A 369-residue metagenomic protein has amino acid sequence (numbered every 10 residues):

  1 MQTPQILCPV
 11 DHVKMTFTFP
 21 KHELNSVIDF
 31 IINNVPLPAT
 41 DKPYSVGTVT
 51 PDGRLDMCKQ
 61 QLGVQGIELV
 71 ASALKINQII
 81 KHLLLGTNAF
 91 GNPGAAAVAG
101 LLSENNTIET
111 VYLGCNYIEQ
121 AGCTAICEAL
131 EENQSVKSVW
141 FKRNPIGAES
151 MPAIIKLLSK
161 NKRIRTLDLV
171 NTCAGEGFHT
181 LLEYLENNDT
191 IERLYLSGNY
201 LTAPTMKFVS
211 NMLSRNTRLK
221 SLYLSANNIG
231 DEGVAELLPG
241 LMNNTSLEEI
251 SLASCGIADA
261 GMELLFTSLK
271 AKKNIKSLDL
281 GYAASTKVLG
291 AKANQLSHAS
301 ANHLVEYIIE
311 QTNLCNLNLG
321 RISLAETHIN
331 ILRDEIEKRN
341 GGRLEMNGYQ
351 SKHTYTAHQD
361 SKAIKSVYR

Functional and structural regions predicted by a protein language model:
M1-R369: Leucine-rich tandem repeat or coiled-coil scaffolds
